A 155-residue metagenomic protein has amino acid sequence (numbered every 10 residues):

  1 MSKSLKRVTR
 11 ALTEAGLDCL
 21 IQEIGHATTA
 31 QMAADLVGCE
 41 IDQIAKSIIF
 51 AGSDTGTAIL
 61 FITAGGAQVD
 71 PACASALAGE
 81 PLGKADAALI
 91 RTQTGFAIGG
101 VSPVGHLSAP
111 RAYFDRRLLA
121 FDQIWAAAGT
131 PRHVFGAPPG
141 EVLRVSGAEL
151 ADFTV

Functional and structural regions predicted by a protein language model:
M1-V155: Extended, low-hydrophobicity, polar/charged segments
